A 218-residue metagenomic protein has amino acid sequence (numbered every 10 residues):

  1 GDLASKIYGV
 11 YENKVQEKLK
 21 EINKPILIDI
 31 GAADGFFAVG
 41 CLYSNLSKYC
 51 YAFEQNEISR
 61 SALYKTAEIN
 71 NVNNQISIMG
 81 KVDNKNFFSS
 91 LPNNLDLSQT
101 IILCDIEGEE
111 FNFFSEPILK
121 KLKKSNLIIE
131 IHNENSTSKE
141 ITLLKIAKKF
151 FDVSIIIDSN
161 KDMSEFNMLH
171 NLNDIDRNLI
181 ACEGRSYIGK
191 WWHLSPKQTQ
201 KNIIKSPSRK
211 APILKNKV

Functional and structural regions predicted by a protein language model:
G1-T66, V72-Q75, S89-L97, I155-V218: S-adenosyl-L-methionine
K6-Y8, E107-F111, V153: Short low-complexity stretches enriched in small and charged residues
I26, I30-D34, S77-I141: Active-site segment flanking the S-adenosylmethionine/decSAM binding pocket in AdoMet-dependent transferases
S44, I69, F114, I118-L122 (+1 more regions): Glycine-rich, phosphate-binding/catalytic loops in enzymes
K65-T66, I141-K148: Short, aromatic/basic amphipathic alpha-helical patches
K145-I157: Conserved Class I S-adenosyl-L-methionine
